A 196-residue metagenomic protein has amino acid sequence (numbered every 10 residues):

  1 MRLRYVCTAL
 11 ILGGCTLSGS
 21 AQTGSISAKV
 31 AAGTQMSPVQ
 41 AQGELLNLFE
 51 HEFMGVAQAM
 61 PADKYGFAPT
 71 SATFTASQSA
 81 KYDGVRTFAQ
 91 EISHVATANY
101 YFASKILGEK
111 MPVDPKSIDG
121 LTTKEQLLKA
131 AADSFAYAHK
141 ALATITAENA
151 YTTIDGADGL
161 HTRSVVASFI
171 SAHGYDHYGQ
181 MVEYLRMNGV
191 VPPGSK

Functional and structural regions predicted by a protein language model:
M1-C7: Bacterial N-terminal signal peptides that target proteins for export
C7-S18: Bacterial N-terminal signal peptides
Q22-A31: Cleaved targeting-peptide boundary
T23-G24, G43-N47, H51-M54, F67-K116 (+1 more regions): Short, contiguous alpha-helical
A32-A41: Terminal, regulation- and interaction-focused segments at domain boundaries
Q58-F67, L142-Y151, R186-P193: Surface-exposed helix-capping loop/turn segments at secondary-structure junctions
G120-T153, V165-H177: Acidic/histidine-rich alpha-helical segments that form the ligand environment of transition-metal centers
